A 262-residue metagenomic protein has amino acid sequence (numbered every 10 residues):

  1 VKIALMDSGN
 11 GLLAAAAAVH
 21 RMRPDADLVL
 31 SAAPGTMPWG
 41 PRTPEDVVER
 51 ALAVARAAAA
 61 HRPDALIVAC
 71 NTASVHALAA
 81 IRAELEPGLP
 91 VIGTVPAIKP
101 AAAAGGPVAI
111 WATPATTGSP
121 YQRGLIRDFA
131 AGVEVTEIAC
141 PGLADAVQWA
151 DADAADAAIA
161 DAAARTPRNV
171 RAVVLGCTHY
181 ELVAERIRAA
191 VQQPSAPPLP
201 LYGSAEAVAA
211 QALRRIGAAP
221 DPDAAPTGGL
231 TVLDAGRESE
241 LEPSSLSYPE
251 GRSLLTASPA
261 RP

Functional and structural regions predicted by a protein language model:
V1-P262: Non-catalytic structural scaffold of enzyme domains
